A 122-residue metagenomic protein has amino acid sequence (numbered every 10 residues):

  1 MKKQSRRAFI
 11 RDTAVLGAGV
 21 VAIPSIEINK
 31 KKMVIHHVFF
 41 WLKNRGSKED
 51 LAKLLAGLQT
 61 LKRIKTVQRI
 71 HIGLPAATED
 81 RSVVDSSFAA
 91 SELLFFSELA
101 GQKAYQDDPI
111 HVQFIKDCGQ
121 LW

Functional and structural regions predicted by a protein language model:
M1-G17: N-terminal secretory signal peptides and thylakoid transit peptides that target proteins across membranes
I23-E49: C-terminal segment of N-terminal export signals and the immediately downstream linker at the start of the mature
P24-I26, L61-S91: Short, glycine- and small/hydrophobic-rich beta-strand elements in well-ordered beta-sheets
G46-P75, P109-G119: Short amphipathic alpha-helical segments
F88-S91, F95, L99-A100: Compact alpha-helical subdomains of small soluble proteins
L99-D107: Short amphipathic alpha-helices within nucleic acid-binding modules
